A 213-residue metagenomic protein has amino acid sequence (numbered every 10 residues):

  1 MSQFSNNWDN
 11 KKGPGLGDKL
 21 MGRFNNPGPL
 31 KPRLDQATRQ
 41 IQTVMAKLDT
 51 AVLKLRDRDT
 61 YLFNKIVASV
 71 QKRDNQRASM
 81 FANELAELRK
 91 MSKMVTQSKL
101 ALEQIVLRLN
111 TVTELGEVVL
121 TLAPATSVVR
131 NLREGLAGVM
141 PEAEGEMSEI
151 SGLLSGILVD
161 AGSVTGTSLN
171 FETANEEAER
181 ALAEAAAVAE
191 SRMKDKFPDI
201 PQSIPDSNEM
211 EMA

Functional and structural regions predicted by a protein language model:
M1-T50, V119-A213: Long C-terminal interaction segments enriched in charged/acidic composition
K54-L62: Extended, amphipathic, non-transmembrane alpha-helical segments
L62-S69: Hydrophobic side-chain positions on well-ordered alpha-helices, corresponding to helix-helix packing/interface faces
R73: Residue-level signature of catalytic and energy-coupling elements of molecular machines, predominantly ATP/GTP-dependent
R77-A78: Solenoid-repeat scaffolds in large eukaryotic assemblies
L88-R108: Amphipathic alpha-helical coiled-coil segments
L109-T121: A cross-kingdom feature marking charged/low-complexity
